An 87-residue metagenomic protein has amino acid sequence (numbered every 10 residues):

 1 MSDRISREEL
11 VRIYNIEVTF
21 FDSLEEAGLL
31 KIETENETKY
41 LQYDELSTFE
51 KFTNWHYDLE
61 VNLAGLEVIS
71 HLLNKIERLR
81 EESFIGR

Functional and structural regions predicted by a protein language model:
S2, S6-E8, R12, D22 (+1 more regions): Arg/Lys-rich, alpha-helical DNA-contact motif
